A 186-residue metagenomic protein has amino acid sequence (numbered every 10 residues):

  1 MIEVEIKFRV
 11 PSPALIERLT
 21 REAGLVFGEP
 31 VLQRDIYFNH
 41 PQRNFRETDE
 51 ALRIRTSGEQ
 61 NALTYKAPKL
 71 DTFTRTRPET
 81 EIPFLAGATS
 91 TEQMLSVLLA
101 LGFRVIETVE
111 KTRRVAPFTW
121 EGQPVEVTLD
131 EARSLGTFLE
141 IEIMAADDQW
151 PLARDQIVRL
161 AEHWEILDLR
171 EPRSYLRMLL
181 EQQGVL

Functional and structural regions predicted by a protein language model:
M1, Q60, G122-P124, S134-F138: Coil-to-beta-strand transition motifs
V4-F8, T80, I141-I143: A structural signal for short, well-ordered beta-strand segments
R9-P30, N44-R46, R53-P117, E162-L167: Charged surface patches that recognize polyanionic ligands
D35, F103-R133: Intrinsic, low-complexity N-terminal interaction/targeting segments
R43-A51, M178-L186: Short, low-order "capping/linker" segments at domain edges
R43-T48, T72, G122-V127: Short, charged/polar, Gly/Pro-enriched secondary-structure boundary elements
K66, L70, A132-E140: Residues forming anionic-ligand binding surfaces in small-molecule and nucleic-acid pockets of primarily soluble enzymes
D147-Y175: Mixed-charge, glycine-accented linear interaction segment located at domain edges/termini
